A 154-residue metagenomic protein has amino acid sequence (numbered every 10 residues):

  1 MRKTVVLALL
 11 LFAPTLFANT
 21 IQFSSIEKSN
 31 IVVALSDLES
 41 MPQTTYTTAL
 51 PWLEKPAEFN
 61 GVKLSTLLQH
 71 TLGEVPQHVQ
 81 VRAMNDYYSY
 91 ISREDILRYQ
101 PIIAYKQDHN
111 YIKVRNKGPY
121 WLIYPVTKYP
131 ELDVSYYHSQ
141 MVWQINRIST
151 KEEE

Functional and structural regions predicted by a protein language model:
M1-T4: Positively charged n-region of N-terminal signal peptides that target proteins for export
V6-L9: Sec-dependent N-terminal signal peptides
A13-T15: N-terminal signal peptide c-region/cleavage motif recognized by signal peptidases
A18-E154: N-terminal intrinsically disordered, low-complexity segments enriched in P/E/S/T
